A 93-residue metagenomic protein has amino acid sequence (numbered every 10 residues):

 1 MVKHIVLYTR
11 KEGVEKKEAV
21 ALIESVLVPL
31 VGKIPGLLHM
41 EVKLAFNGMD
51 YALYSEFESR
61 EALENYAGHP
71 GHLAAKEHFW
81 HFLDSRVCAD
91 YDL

Functional and structural regions predicted by a protein language model:
M1-Y51, E58-G68, A89-L93: Short S/T/G/P-rich N-terminal loop/turn motif that feeds into the first structured element of a domain
A67, K76-F79: Short, flexible helix/strand-to-coil boundary loops that buttress conserved ligand/catalytic motifs in alpha/beta
H72: Histidine-centered catalytic/metal-coordination loop motif
W80-H81, A89: Flexible, active-site-adjacent loop/turn segments at secondary-structure boundaries
